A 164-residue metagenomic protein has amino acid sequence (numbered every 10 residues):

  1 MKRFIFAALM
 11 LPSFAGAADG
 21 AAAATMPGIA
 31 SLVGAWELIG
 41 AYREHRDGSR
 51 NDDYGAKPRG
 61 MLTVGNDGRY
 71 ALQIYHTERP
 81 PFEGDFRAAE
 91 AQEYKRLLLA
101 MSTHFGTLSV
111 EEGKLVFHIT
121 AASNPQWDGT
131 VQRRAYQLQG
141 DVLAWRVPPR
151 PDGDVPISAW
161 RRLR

Functional and structural regions predicted by a protein language model:
I5-G16: Bacterial N-terminal signal peptides
A15-R164: Lipid interaction determinants
